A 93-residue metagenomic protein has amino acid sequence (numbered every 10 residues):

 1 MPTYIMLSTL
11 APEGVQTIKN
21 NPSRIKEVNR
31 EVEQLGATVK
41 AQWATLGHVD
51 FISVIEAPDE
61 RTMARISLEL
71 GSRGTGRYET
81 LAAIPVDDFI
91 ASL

Functional and structural regions predicted by a protein language model:
M1-L93: A compositional/biophysical signature of low hydrophobicity enriched in polar/charged and small residues
